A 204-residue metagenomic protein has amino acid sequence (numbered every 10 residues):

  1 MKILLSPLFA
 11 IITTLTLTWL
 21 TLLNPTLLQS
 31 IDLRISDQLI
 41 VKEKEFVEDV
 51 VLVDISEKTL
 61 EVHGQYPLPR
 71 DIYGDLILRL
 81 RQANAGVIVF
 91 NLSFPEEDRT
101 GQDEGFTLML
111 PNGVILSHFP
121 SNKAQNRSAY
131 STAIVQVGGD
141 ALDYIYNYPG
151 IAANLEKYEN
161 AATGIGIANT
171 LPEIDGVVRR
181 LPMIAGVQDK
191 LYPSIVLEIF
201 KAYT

Functional and structural regions predicted by a protein language model:
K2-T204: Non-transmembrane functional regions of envelope-associated proteins
